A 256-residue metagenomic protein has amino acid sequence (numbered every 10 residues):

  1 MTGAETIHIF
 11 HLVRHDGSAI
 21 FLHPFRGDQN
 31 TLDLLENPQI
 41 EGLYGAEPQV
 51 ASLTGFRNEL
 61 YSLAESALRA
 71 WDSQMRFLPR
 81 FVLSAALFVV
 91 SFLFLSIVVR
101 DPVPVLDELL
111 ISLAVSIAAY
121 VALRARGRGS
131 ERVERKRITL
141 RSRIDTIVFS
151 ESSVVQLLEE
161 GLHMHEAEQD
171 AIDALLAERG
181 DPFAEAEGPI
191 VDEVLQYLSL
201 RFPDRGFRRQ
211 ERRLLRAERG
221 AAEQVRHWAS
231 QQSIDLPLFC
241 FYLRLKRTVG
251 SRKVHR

Functional and structural regions predicted by a protein language model:
M1-R76: Cytosolic juxtamembrane N-terminal segments of multi-pass membrane proteins
H23, N37, D101-V103, D181 (+2 more regions): Intrinsic-disorder/low-complexity coil detector
V50-L78, R126-Q169, E187, D204: Long amphipathic alpha-helices with heptad-repeat character, especially coiled-coil-forming segments used
W71-I147: Transmembrane alpha-helical hairpins and terminal membrane-anchor modules
R141-R256: Charged, low-complexity cytosol-facing tails and large interhelical loops of integral membrane proteins
